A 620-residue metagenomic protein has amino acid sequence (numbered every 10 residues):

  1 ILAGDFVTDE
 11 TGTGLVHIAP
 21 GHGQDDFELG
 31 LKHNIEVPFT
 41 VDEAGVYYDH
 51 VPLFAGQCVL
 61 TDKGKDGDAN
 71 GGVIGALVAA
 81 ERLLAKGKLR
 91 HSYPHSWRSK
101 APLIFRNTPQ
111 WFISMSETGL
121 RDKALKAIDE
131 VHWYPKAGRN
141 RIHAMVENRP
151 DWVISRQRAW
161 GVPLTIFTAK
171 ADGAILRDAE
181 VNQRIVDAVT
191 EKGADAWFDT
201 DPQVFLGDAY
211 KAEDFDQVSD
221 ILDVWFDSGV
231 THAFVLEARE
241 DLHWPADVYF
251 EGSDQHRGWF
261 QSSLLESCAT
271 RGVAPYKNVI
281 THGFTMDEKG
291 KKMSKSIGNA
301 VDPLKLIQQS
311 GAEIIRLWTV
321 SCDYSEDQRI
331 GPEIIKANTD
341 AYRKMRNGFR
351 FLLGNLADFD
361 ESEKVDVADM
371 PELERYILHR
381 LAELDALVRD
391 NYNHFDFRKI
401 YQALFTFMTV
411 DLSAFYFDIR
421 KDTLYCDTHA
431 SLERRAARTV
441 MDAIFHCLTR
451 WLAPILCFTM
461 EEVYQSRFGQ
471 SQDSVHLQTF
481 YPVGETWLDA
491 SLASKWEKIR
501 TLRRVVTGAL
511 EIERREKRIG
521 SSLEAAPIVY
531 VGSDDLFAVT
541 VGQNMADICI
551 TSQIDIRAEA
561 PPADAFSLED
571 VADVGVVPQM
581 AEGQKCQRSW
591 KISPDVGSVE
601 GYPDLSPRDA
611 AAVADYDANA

Functional and structural regions predicted by a protein language model:
I1, F6, H33-G45, R158-W160 (+3 more regions): Alpha-helical recognition segments enriched in aromatics with Gly/Pro capping that present substrate-recognition
D5-D178, K291, I297-A341, R346 (+6 more regions): Residue patterns forming the tRNA-binding/recognition surfaces of aminoacyl-tRNA synthetases and related DALR
L53-T61, G173-Q183, A526-Q584: A broadly conserved sequence feature marking short terminus-proximal activation segments in nucleic acid-centric
S92, Q579-K585, V599-Y602: Short metal-coordination and nucleic-acid-contact micro-motifs, chiefly zinc-binding Cys/His arrays
S96, A169, G207-D208, C586-S589 (+1 more regions): Short cysteine-rich clusters marking metal-coordination/redox-active sites
P102, I592-D595, A612: Cys/His-rich metal-chelating microdomains
F215, F359-A386, F417-A509, E513-S533 (+2 more regions): Acidic, turn-prone loop/beta-hairpin segments
E600-A612: Cysteine-rich micro-motifs
